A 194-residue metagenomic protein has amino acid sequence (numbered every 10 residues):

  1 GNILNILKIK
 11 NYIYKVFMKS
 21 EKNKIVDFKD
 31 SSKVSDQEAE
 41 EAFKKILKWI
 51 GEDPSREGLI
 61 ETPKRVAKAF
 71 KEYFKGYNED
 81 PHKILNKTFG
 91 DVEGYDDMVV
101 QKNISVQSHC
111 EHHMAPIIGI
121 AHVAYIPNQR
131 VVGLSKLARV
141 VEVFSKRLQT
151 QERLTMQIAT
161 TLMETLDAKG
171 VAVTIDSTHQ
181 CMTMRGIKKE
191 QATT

Functional and structural regions predicted by a protein language model:
G1-F17: N-terminal amphipathic/basic-hydrophobic helices that include classical n-h-c signal peptides and signal-anchor
M18-T194: A domain-level signal for the structural core that forms small-molecule/cofactor-binding pockets and catalytic centers
